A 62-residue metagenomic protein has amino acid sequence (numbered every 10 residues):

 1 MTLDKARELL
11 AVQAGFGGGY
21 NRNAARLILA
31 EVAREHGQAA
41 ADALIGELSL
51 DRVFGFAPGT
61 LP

Functional and structural regions predicted by a protein language model:
M1-A30: N-terminal acidic leader/helix
A24-L61: Short, charge-rich amphipathic interface segments used for partner binding and complex assembly
